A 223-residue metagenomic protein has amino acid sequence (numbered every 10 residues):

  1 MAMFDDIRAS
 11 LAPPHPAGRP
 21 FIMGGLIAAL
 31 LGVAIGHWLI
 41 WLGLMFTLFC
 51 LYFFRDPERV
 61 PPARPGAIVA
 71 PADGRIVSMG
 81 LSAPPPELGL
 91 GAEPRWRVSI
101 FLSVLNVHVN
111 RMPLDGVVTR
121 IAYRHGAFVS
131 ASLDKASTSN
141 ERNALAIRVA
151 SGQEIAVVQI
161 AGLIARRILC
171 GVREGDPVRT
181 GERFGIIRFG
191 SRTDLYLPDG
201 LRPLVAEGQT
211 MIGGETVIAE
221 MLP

Functional and structural regions predicted by a protein language model:
M1-P223: Contiguous, well-folded functional domains in the mature portion of proteins
